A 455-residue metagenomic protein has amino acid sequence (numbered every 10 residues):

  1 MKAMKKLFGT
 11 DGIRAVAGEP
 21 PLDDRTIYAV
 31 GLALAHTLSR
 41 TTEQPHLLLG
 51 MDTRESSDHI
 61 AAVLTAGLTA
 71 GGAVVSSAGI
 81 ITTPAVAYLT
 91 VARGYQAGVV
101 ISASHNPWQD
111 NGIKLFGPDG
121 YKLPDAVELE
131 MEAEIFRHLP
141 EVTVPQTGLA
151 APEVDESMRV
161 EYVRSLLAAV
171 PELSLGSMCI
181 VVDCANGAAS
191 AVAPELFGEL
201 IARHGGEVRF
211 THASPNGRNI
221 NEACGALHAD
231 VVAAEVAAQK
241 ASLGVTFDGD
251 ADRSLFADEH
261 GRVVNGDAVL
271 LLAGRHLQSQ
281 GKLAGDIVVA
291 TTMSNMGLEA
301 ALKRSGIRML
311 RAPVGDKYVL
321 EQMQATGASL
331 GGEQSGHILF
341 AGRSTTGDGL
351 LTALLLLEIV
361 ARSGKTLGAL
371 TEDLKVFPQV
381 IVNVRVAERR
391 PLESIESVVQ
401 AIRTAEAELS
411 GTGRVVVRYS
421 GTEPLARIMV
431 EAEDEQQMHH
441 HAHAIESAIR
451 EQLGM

Functional and structural regions predicted by a protein language model:
M1-A66, A70-G71, A97, A150-C179: An N-terminal, well-structured beta->alpha segment
K2-A3, V16, N111-Q239: Gly/Ser/Thr-enriched, mixed-charge loops and adjacent short helices that form phosphate/oxyanion-binding elements
H36, R40, H46-D110, E195-A257: N-terminal small/polar loop signature for handling phosphorylated ligands or for N-terminal nucleophile
E43-D52, S76, C179-V182, D286-T292 (+2 more regions): Short glycine-rich phosphate-binding loop at a beta-alpha junction
D52-D58, N106, A185-S190, A251-D252 (+2 more regions): Gly/Ser/Thr-rich loops at beta-strand to alpha-helix junctions that form or flank small-molecule/cofactor-binding
A85, L129-V163, E259-G332, L339-F340: Proline/glycine-rich low-complexity loops and linkers
L243, Q280-M455: Phosphate-binding and adjacent anionic-ligand microenvironments
